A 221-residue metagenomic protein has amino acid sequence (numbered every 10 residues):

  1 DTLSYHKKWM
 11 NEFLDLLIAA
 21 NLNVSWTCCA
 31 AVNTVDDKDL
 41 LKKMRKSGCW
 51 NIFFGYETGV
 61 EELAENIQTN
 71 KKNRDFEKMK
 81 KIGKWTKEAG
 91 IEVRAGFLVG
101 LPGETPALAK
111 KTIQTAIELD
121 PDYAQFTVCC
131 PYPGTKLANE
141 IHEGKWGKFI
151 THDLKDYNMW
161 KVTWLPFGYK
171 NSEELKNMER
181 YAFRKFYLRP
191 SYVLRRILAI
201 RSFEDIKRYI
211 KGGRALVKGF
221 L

Functional and structural regions predicted by a protein language model:
S4-K7, E12-E204: A structural motif corresponding to the C-terminal lobe/cap of the Radical SAM core domain
R208-L221: Short linear elements at protein peripheries
